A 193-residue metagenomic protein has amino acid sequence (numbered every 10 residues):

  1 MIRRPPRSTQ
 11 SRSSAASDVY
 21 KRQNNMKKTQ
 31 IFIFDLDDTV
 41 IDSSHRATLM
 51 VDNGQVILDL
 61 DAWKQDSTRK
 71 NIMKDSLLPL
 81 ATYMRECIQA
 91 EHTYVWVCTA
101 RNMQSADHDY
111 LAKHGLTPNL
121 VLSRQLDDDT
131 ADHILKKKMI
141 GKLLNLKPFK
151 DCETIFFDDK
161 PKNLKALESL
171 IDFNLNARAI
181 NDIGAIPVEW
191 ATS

Functional and structural regions predicted by a protein language model:
R4-Y20: Short, small-residue-biased leader/transition segments that mark boundaries at the very start of proteins
Q10, V97-A100, F157: Active-site-adjacent beta-strand anchor residues
D18, D35-D37, D158-D159: Acidic active-site catalytic centers that drive phospho-/nucleotidyl reactions and related ester hydrolyses
K27, I31, N102-S193: C-terminal cap/substrate-recognition subdomain and adjoining C-terminal extension of metal-dependent phosphatase-like
K27-T130: Alpha-helical substrate-recognition element adjacent to the catalytic core
